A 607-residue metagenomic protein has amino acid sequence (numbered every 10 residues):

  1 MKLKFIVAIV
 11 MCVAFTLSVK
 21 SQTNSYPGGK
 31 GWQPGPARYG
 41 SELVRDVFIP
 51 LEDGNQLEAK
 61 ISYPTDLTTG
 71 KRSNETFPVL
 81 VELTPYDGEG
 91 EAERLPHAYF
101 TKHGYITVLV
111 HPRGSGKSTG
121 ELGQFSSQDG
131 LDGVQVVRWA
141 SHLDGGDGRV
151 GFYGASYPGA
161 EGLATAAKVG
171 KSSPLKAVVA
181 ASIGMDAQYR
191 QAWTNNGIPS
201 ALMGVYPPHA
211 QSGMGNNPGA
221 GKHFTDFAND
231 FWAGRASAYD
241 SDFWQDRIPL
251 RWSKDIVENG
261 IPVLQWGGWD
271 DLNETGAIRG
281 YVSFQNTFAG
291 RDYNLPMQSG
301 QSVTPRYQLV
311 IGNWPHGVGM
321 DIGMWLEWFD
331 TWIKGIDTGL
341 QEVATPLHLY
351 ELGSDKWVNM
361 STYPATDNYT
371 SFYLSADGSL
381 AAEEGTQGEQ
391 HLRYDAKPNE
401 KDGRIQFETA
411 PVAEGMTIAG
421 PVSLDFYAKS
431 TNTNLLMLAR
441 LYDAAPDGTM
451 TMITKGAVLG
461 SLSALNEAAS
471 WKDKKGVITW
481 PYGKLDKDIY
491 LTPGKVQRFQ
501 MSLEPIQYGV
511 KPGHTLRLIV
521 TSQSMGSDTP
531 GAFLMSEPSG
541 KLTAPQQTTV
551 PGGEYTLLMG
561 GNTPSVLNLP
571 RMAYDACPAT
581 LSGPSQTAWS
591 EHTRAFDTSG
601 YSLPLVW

Functional and structural regions predicted by a protein language model:
V7-T16: Bacterial N-terminal signal peptides
T23-P34, L43-F48, S302, M320-D321 (+1 more regions): Glycine/threonine-rich phosphate-binding loop and adjacent beta-strand/alpha-helix elements that clamp
P27-P34, K102, A164-E258: Accessory cap/linker subdomain of secreted extracellular hydrolases
G28-E75, A413-E414: N-terminal cap/lid segment of alpha/beta-hydrolase-fold proteins
T68-H142, P446, M525, P530: Cap/lid segment of the alpha/beta-hydrolase catalytic domain
L109, S118, G162, P174 (+1 more regions): Catalytic cores of eukaryotic secretory-pathway lumenal/extracellular enzymes that build and remodel glycoconjugates
D144-Y157: Alpha/beta-hydrolase fold nucleophile elbow
W232-R306, G509: Serine-hydrolase catalytic core
